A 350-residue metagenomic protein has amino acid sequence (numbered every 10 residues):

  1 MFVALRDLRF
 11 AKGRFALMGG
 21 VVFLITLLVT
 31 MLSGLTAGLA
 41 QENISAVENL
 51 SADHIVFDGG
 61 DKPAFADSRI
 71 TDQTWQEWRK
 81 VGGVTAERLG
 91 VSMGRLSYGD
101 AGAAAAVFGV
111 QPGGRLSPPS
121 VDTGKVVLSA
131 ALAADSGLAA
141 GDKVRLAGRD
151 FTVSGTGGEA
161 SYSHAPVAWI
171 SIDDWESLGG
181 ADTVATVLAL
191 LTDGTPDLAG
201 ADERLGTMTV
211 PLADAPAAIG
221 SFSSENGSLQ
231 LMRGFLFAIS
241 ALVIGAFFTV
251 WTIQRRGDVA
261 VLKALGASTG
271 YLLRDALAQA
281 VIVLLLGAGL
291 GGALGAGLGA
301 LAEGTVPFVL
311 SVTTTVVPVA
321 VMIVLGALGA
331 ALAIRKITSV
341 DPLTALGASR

Functional and structural regions predicted by a protein language model:
M1-L27, A40, R350: N-terminal Sec/SRP start-transfer signal
V3, P318-R350: C-terminal membrane-exit region of the final transmembrane helix in multipass inner-membrane proteins
L8, V261-Y271, V340, S349-R350: Short helix-to-coil transition segments within interhelical loops that connect adjacent transmembrane helices
S33-G38, M232-A264, L272-L277, A333-I334: A hydrophobic alpha-helix feature that marks transmembrane segments and, especially, their cytosolic C-terminal ends
S45-G94: Membrane-proximal extracellular/periplasmic loop immediately following the first transmembrane helix
L89-S92, Y98-P112, L116-D174, A181: Hydrophobic secondary-structure segments that place a key small or acidic residue at a functional site
G157-L236: Mechanotransmission and gating elements of multispan inner-membrane complexes involved in transport and envelope
V261-P307, T313, V317-L325: Transmembrane alpha-helical interface segments in multi-pass membrane proteins
